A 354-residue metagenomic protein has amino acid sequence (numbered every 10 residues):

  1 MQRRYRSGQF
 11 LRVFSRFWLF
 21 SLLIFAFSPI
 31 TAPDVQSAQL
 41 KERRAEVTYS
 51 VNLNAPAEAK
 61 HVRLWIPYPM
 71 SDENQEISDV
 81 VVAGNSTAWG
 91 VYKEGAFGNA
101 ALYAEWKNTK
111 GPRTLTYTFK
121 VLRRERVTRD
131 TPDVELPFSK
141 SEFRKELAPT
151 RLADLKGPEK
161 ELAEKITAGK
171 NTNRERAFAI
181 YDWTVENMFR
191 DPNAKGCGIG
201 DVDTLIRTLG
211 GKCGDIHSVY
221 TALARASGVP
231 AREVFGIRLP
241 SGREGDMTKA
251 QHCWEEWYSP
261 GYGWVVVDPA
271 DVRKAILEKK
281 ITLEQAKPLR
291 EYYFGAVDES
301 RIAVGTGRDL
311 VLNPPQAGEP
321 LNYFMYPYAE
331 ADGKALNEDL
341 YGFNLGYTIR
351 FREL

Functional and structural regions predicted by a protein language model:
M1-F14: N-terminal secretory signal peptides that target proteins for export/translocation
S15-P29: Bacterial N-terminal signal peptides
D34-V127: Intrinsically disordered, low-complexity N-terminal segments that are enriched in acidic
A57-K60, N108-R113, N171, A226-S227 (+1 more regions): A short, structured loop/turn motif at beta-sheet edges
E105-D154, L310-L354: Secretory-pathway-linked proteins and extracytosolic
T114-R190, G196-D203, R207: Acidic low-complexity segments
R176-I180, L209-A224: Active-site nucleophilic cysteine motif
S218-Q316, N322: Hydrophobic/aromatic-rich core segments of domains that either
